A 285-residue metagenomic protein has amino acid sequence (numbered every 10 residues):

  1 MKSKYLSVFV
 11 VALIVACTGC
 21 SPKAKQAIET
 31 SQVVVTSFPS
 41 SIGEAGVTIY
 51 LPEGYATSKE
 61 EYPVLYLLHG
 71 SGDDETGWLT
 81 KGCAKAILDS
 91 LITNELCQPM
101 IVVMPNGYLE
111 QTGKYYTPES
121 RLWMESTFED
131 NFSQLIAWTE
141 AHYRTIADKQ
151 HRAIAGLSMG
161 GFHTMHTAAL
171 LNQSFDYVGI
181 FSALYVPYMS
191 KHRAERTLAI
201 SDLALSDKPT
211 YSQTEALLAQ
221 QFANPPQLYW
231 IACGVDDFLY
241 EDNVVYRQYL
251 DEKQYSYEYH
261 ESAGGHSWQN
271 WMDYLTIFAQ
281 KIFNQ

Functional and structural regions predicted by a protein language model:
M1-V8: Bacterial N-terminal signal peptides that target proteins for export
A16-G19: C-terminal motif of bacterial Sec signal peptides marking the signal peptidase cleavage site
P22-Q285: Non-catalytic cap/lid and distal C-terminal segments of serine-dependent acyl enzymes
